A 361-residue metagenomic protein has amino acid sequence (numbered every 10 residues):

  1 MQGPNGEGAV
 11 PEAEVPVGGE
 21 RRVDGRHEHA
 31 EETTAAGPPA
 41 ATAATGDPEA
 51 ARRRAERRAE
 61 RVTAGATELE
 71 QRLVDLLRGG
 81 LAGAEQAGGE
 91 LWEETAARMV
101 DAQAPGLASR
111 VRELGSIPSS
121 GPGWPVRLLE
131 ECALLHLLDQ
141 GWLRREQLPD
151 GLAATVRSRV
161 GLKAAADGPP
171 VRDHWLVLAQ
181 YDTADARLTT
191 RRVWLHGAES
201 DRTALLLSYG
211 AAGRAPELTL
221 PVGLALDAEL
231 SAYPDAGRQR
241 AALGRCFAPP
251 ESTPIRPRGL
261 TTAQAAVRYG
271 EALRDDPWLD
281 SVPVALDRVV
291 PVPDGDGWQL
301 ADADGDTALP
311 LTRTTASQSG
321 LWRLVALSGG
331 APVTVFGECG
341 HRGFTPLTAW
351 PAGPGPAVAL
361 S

Functional and structural regions predicted by a protein language model:
M1-G37: Short Cys/His-based metal-binding microdomains
G3, V10, V15, L148 (+2 more regions): Intrinsic-disorder/low-complexity coil detector
T34-S158: Extended alpha-helical scaffolds
R98-Q103, R110-E146, A154, S158-Y181 (+2 more regions): Long, compositionally biased intrinsically disordered terminal regions
